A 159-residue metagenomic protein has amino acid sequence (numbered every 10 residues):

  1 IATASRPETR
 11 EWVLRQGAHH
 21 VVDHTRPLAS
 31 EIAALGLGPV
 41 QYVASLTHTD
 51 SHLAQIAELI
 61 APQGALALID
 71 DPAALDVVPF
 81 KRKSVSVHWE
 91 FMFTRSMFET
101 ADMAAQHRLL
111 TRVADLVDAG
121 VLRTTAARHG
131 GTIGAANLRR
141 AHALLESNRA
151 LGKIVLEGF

Functional and structural regions predicted by a protein language model:
I1-L53: Adenosine-nucleotide cofactor-binding segment
L53, L109-V113, L138: A general structural signal for well-ordered alpha-helical segments in protein cores
I60-A61: Helix-to-beta-strand junctions that scaffold the AdoMet/dcAdoMet cofactor pocket in Class I SAM-dependent enzymes
G64-A65: Glycine-centered, small-residue-biased loops immediately flanking beta-strands in adenine/cofactor-binding cores
P79-H129: C-terminal substrate-binding/catalytic core of Rossmann-like NAD(P)-dependent dehydrogenases/reductases
D115-R128, R139-F159: C-terminal capping/lid region of NAD(P)-dependent oxidoreductase domains
